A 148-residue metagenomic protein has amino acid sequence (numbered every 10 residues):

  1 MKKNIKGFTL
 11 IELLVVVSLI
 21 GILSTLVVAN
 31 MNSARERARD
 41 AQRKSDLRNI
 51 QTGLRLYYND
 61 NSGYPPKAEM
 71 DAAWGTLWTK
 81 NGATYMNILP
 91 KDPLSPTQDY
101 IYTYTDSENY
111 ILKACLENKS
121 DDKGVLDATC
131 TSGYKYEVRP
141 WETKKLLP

Functional and structural regions predicted by a protein language model:
K2-M31: N-terminal single-pass transmembrane signal-anchor helix
V28-R48: Aliphatic-rich helix starts adjacent to a transmembrane/signal segment
K44, G63, E142-L146: N-terminal non-globular leader segments, chiefly Sec-dependent signal peptides
R55-N118: Extracellular/periplasmic head regions of type IV pilus-like filament subunits
S107-P148: Short, surface-exposed interaction loops/tails
